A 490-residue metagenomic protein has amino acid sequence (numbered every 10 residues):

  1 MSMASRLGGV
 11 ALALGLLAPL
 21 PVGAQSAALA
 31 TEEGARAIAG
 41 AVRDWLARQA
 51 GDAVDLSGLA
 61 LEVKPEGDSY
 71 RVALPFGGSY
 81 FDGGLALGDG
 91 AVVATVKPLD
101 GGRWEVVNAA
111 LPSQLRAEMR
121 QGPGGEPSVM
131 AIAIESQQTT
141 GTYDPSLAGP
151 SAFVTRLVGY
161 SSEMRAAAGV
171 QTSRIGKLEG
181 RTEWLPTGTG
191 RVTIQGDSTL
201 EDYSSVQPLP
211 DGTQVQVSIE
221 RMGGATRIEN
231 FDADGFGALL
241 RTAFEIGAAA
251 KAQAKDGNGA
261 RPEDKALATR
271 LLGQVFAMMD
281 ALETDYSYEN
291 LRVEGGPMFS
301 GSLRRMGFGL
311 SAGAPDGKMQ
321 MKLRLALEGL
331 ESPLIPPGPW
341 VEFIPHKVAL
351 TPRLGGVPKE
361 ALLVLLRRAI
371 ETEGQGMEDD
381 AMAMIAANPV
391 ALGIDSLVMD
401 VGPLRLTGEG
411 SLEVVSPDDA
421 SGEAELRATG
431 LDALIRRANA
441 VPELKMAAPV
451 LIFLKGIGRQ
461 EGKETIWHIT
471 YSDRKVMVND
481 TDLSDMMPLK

Functional and structural regions predicted by a protein language model:
M1-V10: Bacterial N-terminal signal peptides that target proteins for export
G9-P19: Bacterial N-terminal signal peptides
L20-A24: Sec/Tat signal peptide C-region and signal peptidase I cleavage site
Q25-K490: Glycine-rich, small/hydroxylated-residue low-complexity segments
